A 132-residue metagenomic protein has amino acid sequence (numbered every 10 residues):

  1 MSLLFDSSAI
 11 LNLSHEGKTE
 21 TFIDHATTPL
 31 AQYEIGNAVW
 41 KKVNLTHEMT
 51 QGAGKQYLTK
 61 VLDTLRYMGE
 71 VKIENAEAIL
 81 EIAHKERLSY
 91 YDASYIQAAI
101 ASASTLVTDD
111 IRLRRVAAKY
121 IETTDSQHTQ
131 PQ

Functional and structural regions predicted by a protein language model:
M1-E16, R66-Y67: Metal-dependent nucleic-acid phosphoesterase active-site entry motif
M1-S2, T27-T28, Q32-E34, A98-Q132: Acidic, PIN/NYN-like endoribonuclease modules and their adjacent C-terminal/linker elements
S7-I10, T64, V71, V107-T108 (+2 more regions): Contiguous, function-dense segments enriched for cysteine-driven chemistry and partner/ligand-binding capacity
S14-H47, G52-A53, M68-V71: PIN/NYN-family metal-dependent endoribonuclease catalytic core
G36-W40, L62, L80, I96: Amphipathic alpha-helical segments within well-ordered protein domains
Y67-T105, D109-R112: Active-site neighborhoods of divalent-metal-dependent phosphate/nucleic-acid chemistry enzymes
